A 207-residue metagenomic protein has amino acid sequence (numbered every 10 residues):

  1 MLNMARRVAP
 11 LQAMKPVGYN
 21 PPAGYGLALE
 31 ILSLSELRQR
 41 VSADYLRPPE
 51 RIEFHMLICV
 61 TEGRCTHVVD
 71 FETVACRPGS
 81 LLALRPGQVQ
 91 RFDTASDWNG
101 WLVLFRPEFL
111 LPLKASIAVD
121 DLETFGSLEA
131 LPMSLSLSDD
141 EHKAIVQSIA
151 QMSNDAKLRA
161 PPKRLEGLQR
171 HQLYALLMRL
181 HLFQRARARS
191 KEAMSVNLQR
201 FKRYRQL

Functional and structural regions predicted by a protein language model:
M1-V74: Generic protein-terminus/edge-of-domain signal
L2-R7, P16-G26, D93-R159, R185-A186: A hydrophobic/aromatic-rich effector-binding and dimerization subdomain of bacterial HTH-type transcriptional regulators
F54, P78, D97-N99: A structure-centric signal for secondary-structure junctions around beta-strands
E62, P86, F105-P107: Residues immediately flanking
T66-V68, L84, Q90-S96, W101: Short beta-strand His + acidic residue motifs that chelate non-heme Fe in jelly-roll/DSBH and cupin folds
F71-R85: Short acidic-glycine-tyrosine-enriched beta hairpin
S136-D139, R159-Q169, L180-L207: Short, Lys/Arg-enriched, Trp-marked, Pro/Gly-tolerant hinge/linker segments that flank
